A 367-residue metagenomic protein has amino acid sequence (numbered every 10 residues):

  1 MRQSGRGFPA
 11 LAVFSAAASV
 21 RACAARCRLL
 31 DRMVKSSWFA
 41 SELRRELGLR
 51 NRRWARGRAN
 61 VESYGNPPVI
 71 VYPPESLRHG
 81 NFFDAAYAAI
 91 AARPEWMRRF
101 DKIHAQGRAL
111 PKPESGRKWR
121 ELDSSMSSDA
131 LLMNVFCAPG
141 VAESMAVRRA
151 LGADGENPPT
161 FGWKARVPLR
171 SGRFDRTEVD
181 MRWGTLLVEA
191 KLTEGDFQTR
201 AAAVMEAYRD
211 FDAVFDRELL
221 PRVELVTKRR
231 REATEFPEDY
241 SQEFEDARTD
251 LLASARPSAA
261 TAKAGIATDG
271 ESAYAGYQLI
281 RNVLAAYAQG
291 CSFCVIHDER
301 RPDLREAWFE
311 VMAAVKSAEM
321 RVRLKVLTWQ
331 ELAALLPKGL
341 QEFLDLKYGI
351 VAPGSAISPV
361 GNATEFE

Functional and structural regions predicted by a protein language model:
M1-S171, R176, S358-E367: Nuclease-adjacent, charged terminal/linker segments that flank catalytic cores
M126, A130, N134, R173-R176 (+3 more regions): Short, well-structured alpha-helical interface segments that form or flank functional binding sites
C137-P139, V167, W183-T185, K191-E194 (+1 more regions): Short, flexible loop/turn elements at secondary-structure junctions
E156-G184, E194, L220-P221, E271-Y274: Active-site metal-binding core of divalent-cation-utilizing nuclease and nuclease-like domains
M181-E194, L251-A262, N282: Conserved catalytic cores of phosphodiester-cleaving nucleases, focusing on short active-site segments
G195-M205, Y274-A275, D303-R305: Active-site-adjacent loop/helix micro-motif of nuclease/hydrolase catalytic cores
R200-T268: A solvent-exposed, charged loop/short amphipathic helix patch at secondary-structure junctions
A260-P359, F366: Accessory, usually C-terminal, subdomains that scaffold auxiliary metal cofactors
